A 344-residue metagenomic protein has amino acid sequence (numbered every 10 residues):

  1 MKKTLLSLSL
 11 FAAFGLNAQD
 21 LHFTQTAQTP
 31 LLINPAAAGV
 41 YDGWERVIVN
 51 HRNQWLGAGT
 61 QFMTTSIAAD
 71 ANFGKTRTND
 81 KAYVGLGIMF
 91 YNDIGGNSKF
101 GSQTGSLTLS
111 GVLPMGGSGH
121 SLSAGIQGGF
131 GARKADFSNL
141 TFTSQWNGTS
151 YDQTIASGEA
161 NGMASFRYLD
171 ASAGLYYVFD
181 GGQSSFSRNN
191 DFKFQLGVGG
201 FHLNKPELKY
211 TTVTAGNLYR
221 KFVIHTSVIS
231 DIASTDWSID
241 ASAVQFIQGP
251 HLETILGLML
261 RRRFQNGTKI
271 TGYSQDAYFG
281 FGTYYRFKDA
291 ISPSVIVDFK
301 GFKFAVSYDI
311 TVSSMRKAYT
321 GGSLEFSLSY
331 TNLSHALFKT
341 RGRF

Functional and structural regions predicted by a protein language model:
M1-T4, G117: Positively charged n-region of N-terminal signal peptides that target proteins for export
T4-A13: Sec-dependent N-terminal signal peptides
Q19-F344: Subset of outer-membrane beta-barrel
